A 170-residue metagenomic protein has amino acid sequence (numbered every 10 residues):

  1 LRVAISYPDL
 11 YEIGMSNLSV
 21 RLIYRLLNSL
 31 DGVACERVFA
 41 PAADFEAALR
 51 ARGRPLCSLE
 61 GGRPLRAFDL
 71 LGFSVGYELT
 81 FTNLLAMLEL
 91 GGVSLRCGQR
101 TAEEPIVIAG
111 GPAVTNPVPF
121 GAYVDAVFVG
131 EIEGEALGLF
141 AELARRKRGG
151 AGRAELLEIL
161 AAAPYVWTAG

Functional and structural regions predicted by a protein language model:
L1-A4, G32-A34: Residues that mark the start of a beta-strand
I5-L10, N17: Long, low-complexity, serine/threonine- and charged-residue-rich intrinsically disordered N-terminal tails that act as
L10-I13, E78-T80: Short acidic, S/G/P-rich loop/turn micro-motifs used as interaction or catalytic elements
M15-I23: Conserved alpha-helical elements of sugar-nucleotide-dependent glycosyltransferases
L22-A34: Short helix-loop-beta junction
E36-V38: General small-molecule cofactor/ligand-binding pocket signal
A40-G170: Glycine-rich beta-alpha loop elements in corrinoid/cobalamin-binding modules across cobalamin-dependent enzymes
